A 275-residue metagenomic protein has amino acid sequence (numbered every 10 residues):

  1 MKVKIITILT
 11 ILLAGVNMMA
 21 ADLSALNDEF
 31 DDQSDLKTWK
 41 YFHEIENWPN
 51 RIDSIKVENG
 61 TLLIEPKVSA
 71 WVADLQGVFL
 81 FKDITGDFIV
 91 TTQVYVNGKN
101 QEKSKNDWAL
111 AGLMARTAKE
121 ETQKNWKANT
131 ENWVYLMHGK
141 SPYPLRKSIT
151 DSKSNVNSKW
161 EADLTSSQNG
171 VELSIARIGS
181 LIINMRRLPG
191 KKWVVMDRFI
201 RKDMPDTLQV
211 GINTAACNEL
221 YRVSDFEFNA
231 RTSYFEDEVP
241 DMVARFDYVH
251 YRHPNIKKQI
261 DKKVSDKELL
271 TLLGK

Functional and structural regions predicted by a protein language model:
K4-A14: Sec-dependent N-terminal signal peptides
V16-A20: Sec/Tat signal peptide C-region and signal peptidase I cleavage site
A21-K275: Extracellular glycan-recognition regions
